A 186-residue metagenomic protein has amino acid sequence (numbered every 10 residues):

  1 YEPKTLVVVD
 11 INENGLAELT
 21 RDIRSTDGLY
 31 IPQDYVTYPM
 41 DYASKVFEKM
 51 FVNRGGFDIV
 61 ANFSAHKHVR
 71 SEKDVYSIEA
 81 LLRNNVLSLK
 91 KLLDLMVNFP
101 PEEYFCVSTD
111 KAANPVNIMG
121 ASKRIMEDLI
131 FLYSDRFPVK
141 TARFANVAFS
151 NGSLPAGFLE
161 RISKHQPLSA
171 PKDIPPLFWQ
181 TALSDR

Functional and structural regions predicted by a protein language model:
Y1, T5-V8, Y42-R83, N98: NAD(P)H-binding glycine-rich loop region in Rossmannoid oxidoreductase-like domains and their noncatalytic homologs
K4-L6, D34, E102-E103, P138: Residues at the starts of beta-strands that form the adenosine-phosphate
I11-G15: Helix N-cap at the beta1-alpha1 junction of Rossmann-like dinucleotide-binding domains, i.e., the first residues
L19-T20: Conserved SAM-binding loop
D27-S44: Rossmann-fold cofactor-recognition segment
V52-N53, V97, D135, S163: Residue-level signal for alpha-helix termini/capping positions
N62, H66-R83, L87-R124, L132-Y133 (+1 more regions): Conserved Rossmann-fold NAD(P)-dependent oxidoreductase catalytic core, especially the SDR/UDP-sugar
I118-G120, R124, D128-R186: NAD(P)-dependent short-chain dehydrogenase/reductase
